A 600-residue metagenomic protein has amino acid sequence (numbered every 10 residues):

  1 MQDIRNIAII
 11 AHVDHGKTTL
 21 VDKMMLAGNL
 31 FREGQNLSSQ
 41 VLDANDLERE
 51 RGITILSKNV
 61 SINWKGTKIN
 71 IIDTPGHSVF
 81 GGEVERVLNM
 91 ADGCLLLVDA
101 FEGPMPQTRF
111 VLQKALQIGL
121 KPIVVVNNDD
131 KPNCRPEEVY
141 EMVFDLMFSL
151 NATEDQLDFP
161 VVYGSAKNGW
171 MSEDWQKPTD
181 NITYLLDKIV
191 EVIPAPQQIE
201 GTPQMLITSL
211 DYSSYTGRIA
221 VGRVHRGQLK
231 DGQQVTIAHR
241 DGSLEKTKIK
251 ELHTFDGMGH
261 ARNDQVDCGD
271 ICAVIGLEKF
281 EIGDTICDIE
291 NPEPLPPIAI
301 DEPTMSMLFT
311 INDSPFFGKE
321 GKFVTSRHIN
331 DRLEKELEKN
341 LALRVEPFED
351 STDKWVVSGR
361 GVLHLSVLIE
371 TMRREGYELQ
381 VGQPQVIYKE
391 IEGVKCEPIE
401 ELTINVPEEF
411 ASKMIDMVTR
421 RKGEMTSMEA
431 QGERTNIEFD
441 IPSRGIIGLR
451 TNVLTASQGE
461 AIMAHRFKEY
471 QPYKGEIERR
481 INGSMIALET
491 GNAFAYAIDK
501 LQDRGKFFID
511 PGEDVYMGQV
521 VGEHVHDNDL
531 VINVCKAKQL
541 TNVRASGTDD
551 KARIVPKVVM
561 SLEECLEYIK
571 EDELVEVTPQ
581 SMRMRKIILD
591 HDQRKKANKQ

Functional and structural regions predicted by a protein language model:
M1-V98, E102-P104, M142, L210-S213: P-loop NTPase switch module centered on the Walker A-proximal segment
H15, A27, F31, H77-S78 (+17 more regions): Conserved nucleotide-binding/hydrolysis micro-motifs of P-loop NTPases
L30-S57, F80, L146-F159, V190-P203 (+11 more regions): Active-site phosphate-binding and catalytic loops of NTP-dependent enzymes
C94-Q156: Conserved C-terminal guanine-recognition region of P-loop GTPase G domains, centered on the G4
F148-I282, I286, L402-P407, R466 (+2 more regions): Conserved catalytic-core segments of large NTP-driven translation/proteostasis enzymes
H225-S351, R374, P556: Catalytic P-loop NTP-binding/switch module of NTPases
F255, H260-N263, I441, L454-A456 (+2 more regions): Long insertion/accessory domains within large nucleic-acid-processing enzymes
P292, I300-T435: Charged, conformationally dynamic linker/hinge segments that couple catalytic or nucleotide-dependent chemistry
